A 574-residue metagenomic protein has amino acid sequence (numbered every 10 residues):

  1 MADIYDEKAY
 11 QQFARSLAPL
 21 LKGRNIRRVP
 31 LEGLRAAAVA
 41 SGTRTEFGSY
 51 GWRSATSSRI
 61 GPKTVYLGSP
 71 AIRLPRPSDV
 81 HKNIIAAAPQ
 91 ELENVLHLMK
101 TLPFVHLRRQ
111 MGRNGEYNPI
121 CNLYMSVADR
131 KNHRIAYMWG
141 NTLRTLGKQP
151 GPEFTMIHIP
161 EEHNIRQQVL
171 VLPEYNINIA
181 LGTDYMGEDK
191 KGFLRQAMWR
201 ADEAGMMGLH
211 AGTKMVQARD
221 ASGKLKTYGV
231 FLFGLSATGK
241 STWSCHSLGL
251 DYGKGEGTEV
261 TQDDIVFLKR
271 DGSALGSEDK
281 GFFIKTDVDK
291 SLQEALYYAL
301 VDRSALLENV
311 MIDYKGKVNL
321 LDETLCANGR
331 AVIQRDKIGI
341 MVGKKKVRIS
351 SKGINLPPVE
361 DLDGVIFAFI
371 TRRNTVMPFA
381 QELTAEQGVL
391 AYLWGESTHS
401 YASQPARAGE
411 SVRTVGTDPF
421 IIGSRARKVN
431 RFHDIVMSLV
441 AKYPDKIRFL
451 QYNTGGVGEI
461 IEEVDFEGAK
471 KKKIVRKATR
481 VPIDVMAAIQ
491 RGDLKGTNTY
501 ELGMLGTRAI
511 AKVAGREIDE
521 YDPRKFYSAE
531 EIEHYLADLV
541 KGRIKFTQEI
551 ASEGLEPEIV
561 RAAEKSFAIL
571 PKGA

Functional and structural regions predicted by a protein language model:
M1-M186: Long, basic/Gly/Ser/Thr-rich N-terminal segments that mediate initial subcellular attachment or targeting
A2-S57, M311-A574: Conserved NTP phosphate-binding and transfer environment spanning the P-loop NTPase/kinase superfamily
L107, M206-V216, T258-I265: A short glycine-rich, hydrophobically flanked beta-strand micro-motif that places a catalytic Asp/Glu for divalent metal
G187-A218: N-terminal pre-Walker A segment at the start of P-loop NTPase domains
E203-A204, A221-G223, L250-V260, S438-I447: Secondary-structure transition/capping motifs at alpha-helix termini and the adjoining loop/turn into the next element
R219-G253: Glycine-rich phosphate-binding P-loop
G255-A331: Conserved nucleotide-sensing/catalytic segment adjacent to the nucleotide-binding pocket in NTP-handling enzymes
